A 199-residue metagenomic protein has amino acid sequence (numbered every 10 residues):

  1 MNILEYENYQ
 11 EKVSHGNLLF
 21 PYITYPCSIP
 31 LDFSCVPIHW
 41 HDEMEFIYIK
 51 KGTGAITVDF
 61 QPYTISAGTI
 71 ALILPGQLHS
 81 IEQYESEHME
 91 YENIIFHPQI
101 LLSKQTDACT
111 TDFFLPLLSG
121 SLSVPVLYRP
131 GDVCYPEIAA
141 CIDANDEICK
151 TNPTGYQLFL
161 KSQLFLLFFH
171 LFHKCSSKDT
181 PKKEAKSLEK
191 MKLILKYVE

Functional and structural regions predicted by a protein language model:
M1-I70, Q77, T111-D112, L122-P125: Generic protein-terminus/edge-of-domain signal
N2-I23, L78, E82-D146: A hydrophobic/aromatic-rich effector-binding and dimerization subdomain of bacterial HTH-type transcriptional regulators
Y6, K51, Q99, K150 (+1 more regions): Residue-level marker of positions within ordered structural domains that often coincide with functionally constrained
T53, P98, D179-P181: A short, structure-level motif marking secondary-structure boundaries and short turns
V58, L101-K104, P153-T154: A generic structural signal for short coil/turn motifs at secondary-structure boundaries
D59-F60, T69, Y84-E85, Q105-T106 (+1 more regions): Short, solvent-exposed loop/turn segments at secondary-structure boundaries
V124-Y135, C149-E199: Short, Lys/Arg-enriched, Trp-marked, Pro/Gly-tolerant hinge/linker segments that flank
